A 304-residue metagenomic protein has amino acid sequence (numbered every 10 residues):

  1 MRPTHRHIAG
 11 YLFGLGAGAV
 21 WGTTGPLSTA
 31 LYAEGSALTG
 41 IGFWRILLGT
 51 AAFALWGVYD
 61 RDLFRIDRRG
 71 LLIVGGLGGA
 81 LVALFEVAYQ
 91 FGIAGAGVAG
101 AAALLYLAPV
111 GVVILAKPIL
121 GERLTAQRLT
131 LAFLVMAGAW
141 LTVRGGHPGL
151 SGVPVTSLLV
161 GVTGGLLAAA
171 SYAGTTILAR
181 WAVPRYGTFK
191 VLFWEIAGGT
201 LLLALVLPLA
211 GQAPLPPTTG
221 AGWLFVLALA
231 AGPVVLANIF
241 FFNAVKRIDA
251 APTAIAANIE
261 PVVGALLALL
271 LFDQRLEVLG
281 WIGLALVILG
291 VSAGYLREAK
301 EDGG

Functional and structural regions predicted by a protein language model:
M1-W44, G49-A51, A80, L150-W181 (+1 more regions): Glycine-/small-residue-enriched transmembrane alpha-helix faces in small-molecule transporters and effluxers
R6-G10, E34-F43, I66-L72, R144-S171 (+2 more regions): Juxtamembrane helix-entry segments on the extracytoplasmic side of multipass membrane proteins
G18, W44, V82, E86-V87 (+3 more regions): Helix-helix packing/entry segments at the starts of transmembrane helices
V20-T23, A54-G100, L105, L141 (+1 more regions): Specific transmembrane alpha-helical segments of multi-pass solute transporters/efflux pumps, especially DMT/EamA
L31, I41, R45, G92 (+8 more regions): Hydrophobic/aromatic residues within transmembrane alpha-helices of multi-pass small-molecule transporters
A33-L84, G111, L134, A170-L178 (+5 more regions): Transmembrane alpha-helices of multi-pass small-molecule transport proteins
G40-A51, Y89-R123, R128, A168 (+1 more regions): Specific alpha-helical transmembrane segments that line the substrate/conduction pathway and gating interfaces
F53, L124-H147, L203, L227 (+3 more regions): Hydrophobic transmembrane alpha-helices of multi-pass small-molecule transport proteins
